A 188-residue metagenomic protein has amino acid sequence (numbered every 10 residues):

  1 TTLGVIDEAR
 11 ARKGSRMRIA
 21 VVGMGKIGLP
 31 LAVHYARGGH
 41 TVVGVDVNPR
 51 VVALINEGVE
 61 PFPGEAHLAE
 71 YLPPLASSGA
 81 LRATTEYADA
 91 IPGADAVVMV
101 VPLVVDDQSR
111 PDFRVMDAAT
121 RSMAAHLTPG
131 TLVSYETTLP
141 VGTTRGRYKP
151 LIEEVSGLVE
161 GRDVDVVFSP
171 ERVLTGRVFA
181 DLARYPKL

Functional and structural regions predicted by a protein language model:
I6-E60: NAD(P)+-binding Rossmann beta1-loop-alpha1 motif at the extreme N-terminus of oxidoreductases
F62-S77, V155-D165: Short mixed-charge
H67-D95, V105: A structured beta-alpha segment of the ubiquitous adenosine-cofactor-binding alpha/beta core
P92-G93, P129, R184: Alpha-helix C-terminal capping/helix-to-coil transition sites in glycosyltransferase folds
G93, M99-V101, E136-T137: Short, well-ordered coil/turn residues at beta-beta hairpins and beta-strand->alpha-helix junctions within
M99, D165, R172-L188: Dinucleotide-binding Rossmann-like beta1-alpha1 core, especially the glycine-rich loop that anchors the ADP
V105-R172: Rossmann-like NAD(P)(H) cofactor-binding subdomain of soluble oxidoreductases
